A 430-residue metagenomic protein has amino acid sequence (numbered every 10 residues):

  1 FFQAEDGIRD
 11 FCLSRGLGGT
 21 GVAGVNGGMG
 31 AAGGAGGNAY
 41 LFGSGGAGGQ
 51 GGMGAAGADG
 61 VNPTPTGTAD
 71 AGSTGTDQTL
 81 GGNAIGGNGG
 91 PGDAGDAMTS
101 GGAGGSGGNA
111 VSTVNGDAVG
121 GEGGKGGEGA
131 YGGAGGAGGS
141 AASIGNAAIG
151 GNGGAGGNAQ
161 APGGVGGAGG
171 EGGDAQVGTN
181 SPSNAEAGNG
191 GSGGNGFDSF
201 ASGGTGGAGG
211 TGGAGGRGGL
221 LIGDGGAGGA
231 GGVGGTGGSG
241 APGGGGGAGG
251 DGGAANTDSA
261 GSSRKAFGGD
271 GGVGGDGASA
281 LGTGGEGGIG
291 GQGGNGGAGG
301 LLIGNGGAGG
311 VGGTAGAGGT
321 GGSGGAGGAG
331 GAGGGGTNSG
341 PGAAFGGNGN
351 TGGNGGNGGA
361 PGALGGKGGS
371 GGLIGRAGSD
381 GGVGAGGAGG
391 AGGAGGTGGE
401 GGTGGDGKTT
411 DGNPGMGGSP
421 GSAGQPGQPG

Functional and structural regions predicted by a protein language model:
F1-Q3, G7-G430: Glycine-centric low-complexity repeats
